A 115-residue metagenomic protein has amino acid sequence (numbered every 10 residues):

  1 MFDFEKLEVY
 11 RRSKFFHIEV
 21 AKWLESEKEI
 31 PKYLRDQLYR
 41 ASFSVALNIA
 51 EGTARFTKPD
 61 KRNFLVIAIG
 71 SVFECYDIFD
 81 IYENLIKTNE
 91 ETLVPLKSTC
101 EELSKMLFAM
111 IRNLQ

Functional and structural regions predicted by a protein language model:
M1-Q115: Amphipathic alpha-helical assembly/interaction segments
